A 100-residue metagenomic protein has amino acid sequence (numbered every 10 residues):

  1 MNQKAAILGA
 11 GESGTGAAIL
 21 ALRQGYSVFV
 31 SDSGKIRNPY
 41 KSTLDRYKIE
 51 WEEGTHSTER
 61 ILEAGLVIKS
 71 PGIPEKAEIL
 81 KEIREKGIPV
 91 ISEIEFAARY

Functional and structural regions predicted by a protein language model:
M1-S92, F96: N-terminal leader/targeting and accessory segments in enzymes
A98-Y100: Phosphate-binding P-loop
